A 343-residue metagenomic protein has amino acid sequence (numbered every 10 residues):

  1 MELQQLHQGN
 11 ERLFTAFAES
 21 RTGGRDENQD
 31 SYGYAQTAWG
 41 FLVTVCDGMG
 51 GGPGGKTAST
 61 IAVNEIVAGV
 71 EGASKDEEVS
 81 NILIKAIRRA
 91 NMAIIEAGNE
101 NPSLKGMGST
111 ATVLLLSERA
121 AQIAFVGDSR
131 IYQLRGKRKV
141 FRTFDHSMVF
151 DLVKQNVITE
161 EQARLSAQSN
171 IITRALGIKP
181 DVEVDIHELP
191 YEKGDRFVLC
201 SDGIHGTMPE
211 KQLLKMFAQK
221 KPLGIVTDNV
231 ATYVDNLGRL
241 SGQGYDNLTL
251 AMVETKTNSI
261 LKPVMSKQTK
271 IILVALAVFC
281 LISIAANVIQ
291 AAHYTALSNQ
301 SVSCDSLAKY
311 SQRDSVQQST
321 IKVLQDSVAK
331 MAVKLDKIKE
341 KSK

Functional and structural regions predicted by a protein language model:
M1-K343: PP2C/PPM-type serine/threonine phosphatase catalytic domain
